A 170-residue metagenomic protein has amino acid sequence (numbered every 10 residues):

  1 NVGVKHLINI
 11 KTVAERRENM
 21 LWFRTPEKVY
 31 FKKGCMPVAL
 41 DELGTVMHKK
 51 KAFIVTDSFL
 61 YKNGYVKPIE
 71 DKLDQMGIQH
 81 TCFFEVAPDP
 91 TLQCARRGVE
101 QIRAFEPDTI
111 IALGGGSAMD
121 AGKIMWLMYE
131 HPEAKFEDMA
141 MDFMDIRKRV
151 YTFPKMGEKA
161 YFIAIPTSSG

Functional and structural regions predicted by a protein language model:
N1-M20: C-terminal segments
N9-V13, E85, L127, H131: Short, well-ordered loop/turn and helix-capping segments at boundaries between secondary-structure elements and domains
I10-K11, K33-G34, T56-S58, V86 (+2 more regions): Fold-independent oxyanion-binding glycine-rich loops and adjacent beta-strand/coil segments at enzyme active sites
E15, L60, P88, A118 (+1 more regions): Surface-exposed, flexible loop/turn segments at secondary-structure boundaries
R17, W22-F23, T81, K155-G157 (+1 more regions): Short hydrophobic "helix-edge" motifs at membrane interfaces and signal-peptide entry regions
M20-T109: ATP/NTP phosphate-donor binding region
Q93-G170: Glycine/threonine-rich beta-strand-loop-alpha-helix active-site module that forms ligand/phosphate-binding
